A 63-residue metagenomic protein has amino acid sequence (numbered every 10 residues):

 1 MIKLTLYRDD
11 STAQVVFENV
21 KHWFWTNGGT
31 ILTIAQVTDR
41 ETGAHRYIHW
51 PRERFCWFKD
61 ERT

Functional and structural regions predicted by a protein language model:
M1, N19-V20, E53-F55: A broad structural signal for short, well-ordered beta-strand segments within beta-sheet-rich domains
M1-K3, G29, A44-H45: Short, surface-exposed beta-edge/turn micro-motifs
M1-S11: A short beta-strand micro-motif
T5-Y7, E18, A35, P51: A structural detector for beta-sheet-dominated domains
D9-T12, E41-G43: Glycine-centered tight beta-turn/hairpin loop motif at sheet-sheet or coil-to-beta transitions
S11-V16, I48-R52: Short coil-to-beta-strand transition motifs
T12-T38: Short, flexible N-terminal segments of the mature chain
A35-T63: Short, mixed-charge low-complexity intrinsically disordered segments
